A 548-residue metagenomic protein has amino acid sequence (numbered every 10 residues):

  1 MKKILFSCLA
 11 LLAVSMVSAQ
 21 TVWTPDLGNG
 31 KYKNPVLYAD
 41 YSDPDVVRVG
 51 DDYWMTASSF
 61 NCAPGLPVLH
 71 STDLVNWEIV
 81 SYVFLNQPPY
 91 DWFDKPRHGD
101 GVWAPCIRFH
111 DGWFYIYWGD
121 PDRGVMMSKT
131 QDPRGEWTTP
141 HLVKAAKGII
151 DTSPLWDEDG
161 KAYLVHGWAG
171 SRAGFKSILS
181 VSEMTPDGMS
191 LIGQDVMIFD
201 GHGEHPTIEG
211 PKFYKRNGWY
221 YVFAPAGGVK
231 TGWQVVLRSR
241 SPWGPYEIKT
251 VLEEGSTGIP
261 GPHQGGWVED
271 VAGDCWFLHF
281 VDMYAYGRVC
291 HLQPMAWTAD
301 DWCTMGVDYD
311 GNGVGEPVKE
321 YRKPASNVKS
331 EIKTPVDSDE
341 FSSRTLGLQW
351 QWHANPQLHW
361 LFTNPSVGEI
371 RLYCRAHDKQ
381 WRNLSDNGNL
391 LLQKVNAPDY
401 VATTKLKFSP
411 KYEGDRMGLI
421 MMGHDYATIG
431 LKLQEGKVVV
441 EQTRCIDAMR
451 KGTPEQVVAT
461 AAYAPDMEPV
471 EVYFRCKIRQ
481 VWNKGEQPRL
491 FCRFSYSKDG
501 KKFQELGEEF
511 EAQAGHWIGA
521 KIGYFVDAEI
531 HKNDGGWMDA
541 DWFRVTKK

Functional and structural regions predicted by a protein language model:
M1-Q20: Bacterial Sec-dependent N-terminal signal peptides
A19-K548: Carbohydrate-active catalytic/glycan-binding domains of CAZyme proteins, especially the secreted or lumenal ectodomains
